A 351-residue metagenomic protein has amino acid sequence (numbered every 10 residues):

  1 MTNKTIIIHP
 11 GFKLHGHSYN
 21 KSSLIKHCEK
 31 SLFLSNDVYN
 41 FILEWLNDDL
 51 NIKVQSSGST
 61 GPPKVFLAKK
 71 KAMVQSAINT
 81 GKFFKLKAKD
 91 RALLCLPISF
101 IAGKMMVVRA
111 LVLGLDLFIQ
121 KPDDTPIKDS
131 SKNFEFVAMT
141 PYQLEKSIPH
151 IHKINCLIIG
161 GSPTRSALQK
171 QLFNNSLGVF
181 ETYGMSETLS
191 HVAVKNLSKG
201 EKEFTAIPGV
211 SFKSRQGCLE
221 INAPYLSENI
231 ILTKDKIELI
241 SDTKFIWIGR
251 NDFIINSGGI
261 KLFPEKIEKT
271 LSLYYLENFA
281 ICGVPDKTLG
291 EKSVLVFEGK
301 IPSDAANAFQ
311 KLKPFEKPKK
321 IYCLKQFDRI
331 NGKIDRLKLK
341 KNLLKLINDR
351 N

Functional and structural regions predicted by a protein language model:
M1-F33, V74-L93, D123-E135: Conserved ATP-dependent adenylate/AMP-binding module captured primarily in the ANL superfamily
N36-Q55, A88-K89: Conserved pre-ATP/AMP-binding loop-to-beta segment of ANL
L50-Q75, K85: Conserved AMP-binding A3 loop
S56-S59, A92, V107, V137 (+4 more regions): Conserved S/T- and glycine-rich ATP-binding loop of Class I adenylate-forming
A68-Q75, R91-K146: AMP-binding/adenylate-forming
S147-K199: Gly/Ser/Thr-rich phosphate-binding loop
I158, P163-T164, V192-L232: Adenylate-forming AMP-binding core of the ANL superfamily, especially NRPS adenylation
I231-E316, K325-I330: AMP-binding/adenylate-forming catalytic core of the ANL superfamily
